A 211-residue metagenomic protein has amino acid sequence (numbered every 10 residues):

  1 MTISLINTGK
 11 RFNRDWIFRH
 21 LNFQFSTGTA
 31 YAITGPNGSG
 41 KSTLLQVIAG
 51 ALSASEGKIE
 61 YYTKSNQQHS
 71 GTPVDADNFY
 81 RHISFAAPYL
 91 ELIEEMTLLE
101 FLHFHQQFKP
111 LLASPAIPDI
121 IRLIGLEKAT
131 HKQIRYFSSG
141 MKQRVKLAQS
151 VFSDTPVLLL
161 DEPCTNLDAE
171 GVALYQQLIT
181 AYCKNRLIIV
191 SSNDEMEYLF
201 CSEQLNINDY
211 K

Functional and structural regions predicted by a protein language model:
I3, F18-H20: Conserved structural motif at the start of ABC-family nucleotide-binding domains
N37, D161, D168: ABC-family nucleotide-binding domains
A49: Helix-to-loop junction immediately C-terminal to a conserved catalytic motif
G57-F79: Conserved ABC transporter NBD signature motif
Y89, E94-P110: Q-loop/switch helix immediately C-terminal to the Walker
S114-A129: Conserved ABC ATPase "signature" region
L147: Hydrophobic anchor residue at the start of the ABC signature
